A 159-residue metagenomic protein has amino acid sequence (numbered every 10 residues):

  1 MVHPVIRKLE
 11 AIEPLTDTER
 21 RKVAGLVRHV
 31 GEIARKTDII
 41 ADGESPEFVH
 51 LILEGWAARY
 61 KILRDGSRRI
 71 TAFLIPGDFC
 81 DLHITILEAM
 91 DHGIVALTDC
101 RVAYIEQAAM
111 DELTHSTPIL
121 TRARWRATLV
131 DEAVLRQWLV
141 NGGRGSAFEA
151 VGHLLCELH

Functional and structural regions predicted by a protein language model:
M1-R35, F79, T85: Cyclic nucleotide-binding regulatory module and flanking cytosolic helices
T16, R28, P46-E47, L63-D65 (+3 more regions): Hydrophobic/basic alpha-helical segments enriched in Actinobacteria
T37-D99: Cyclic nucleotide-binding regulatory domains
F79, M110-L113: A generic structural signal for short hydrophobic patches within well-formed alpha-helices
A103: Conserved active-site beta-strand element of glycosyltransferases/polysaccharide synthases
H115-H159: Polybasic "coupling" helices that flank or enter modular domains
